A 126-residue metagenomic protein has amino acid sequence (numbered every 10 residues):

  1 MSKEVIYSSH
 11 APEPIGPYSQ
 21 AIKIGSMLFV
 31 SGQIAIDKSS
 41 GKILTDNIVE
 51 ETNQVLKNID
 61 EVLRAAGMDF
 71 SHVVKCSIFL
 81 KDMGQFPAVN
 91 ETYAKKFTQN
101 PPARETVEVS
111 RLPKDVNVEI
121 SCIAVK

Functional and structural regions predicted by a protein language model:
S2-K126: Short, polar/acidic, helix-capping and beta-turn segments at strand->helix junctions that line the mouths
